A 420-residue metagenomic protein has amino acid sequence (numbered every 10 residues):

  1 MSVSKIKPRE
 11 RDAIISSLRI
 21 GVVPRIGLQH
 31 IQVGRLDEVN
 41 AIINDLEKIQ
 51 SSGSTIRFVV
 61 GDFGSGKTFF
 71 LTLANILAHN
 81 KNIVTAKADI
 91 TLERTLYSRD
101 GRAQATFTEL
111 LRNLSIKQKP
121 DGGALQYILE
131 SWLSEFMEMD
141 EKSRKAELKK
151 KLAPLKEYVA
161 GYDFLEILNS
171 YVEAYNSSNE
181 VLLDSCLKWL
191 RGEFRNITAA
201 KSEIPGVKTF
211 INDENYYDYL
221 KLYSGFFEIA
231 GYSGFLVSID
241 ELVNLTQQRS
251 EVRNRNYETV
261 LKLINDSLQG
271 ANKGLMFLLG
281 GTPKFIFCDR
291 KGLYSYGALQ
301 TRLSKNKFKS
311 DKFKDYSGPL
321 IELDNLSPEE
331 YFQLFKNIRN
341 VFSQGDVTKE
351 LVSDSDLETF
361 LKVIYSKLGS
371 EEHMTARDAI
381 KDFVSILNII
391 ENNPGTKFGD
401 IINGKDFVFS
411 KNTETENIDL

Functional and structural regions predicted by a protein language model:
M1-T55, T396-L420: A short, basic N-terminal segment
S2-R11, C186-V352: The catalytic "switch" region of P-loop NTPases
E10, E38, T55, F70 (+10 more regions): Helical mechanochemical/support elements of P-loop NTPase systems and associated helical scaffolds
V23-L28, R57, I90-T91, P205-K208 (+2 more regions): Glycine- and acidic
A41, F70-L77, R102-N113, R255-T259 (+2 more regions): Alpha-helical scaffold elements adjacent to nucleotide-binding pockets in ATP/GTP-utilizing enzyme cores
F58-G61, S65, F69-A230, G369 (+1 more regions): P-loop NTPase nucleotide-binding core
E173-K188, E193, S310-K314, D324-L420: C-terminal alpha-helical "lid" subdomain
